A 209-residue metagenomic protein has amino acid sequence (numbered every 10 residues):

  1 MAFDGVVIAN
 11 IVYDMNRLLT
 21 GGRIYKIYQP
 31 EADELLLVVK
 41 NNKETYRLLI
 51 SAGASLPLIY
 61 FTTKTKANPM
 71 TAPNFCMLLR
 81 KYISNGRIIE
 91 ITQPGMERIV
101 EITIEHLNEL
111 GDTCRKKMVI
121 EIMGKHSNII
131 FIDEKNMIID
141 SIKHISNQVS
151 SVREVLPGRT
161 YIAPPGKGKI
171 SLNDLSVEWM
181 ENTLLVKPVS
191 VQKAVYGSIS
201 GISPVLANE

Functional and structural regions predicted by a protein language model:
M1-V6, S151-V155: Short N-terminal secondary-structure initiator segments
F3-A67, T71: A structured, charge-rich N-terminal accessory region that forms the first stable segment of a protein and links
N42-E209: Phosphate/anion-contacting hairpin/loop surfaces
